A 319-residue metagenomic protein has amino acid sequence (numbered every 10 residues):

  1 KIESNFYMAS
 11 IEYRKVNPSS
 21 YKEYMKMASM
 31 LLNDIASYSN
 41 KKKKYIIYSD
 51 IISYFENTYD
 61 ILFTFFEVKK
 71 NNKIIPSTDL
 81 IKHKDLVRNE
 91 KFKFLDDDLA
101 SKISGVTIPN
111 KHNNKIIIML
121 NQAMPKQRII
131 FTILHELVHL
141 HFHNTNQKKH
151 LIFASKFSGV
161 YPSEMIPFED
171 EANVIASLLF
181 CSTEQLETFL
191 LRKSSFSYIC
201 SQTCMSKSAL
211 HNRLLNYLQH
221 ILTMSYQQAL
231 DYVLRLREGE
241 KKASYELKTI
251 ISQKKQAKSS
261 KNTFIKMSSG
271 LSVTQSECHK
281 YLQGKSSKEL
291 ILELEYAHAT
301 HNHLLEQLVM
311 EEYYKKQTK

Functional and structural regions predicted by a protein language model:
K1-K319: Active-site hotspot residues in diverse enzymes, especially metal/ion-binding acidic/histidine motifs
